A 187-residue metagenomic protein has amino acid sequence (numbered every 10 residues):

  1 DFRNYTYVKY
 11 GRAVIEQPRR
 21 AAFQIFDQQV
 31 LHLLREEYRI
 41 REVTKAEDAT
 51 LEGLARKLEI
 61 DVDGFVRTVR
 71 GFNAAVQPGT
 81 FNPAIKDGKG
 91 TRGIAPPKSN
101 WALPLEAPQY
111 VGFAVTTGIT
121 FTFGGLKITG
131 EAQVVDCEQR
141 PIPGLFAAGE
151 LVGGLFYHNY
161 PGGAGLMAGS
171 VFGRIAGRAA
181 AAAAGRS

Functional and structural regions predicted by a protein language model:
D1-V66: An anion/pyrophosphate-binding glycine-rich loop and adjacent beta-alpha core in soluble alpha-beta enzymes
G11-A13, A148, A176-A180: Buried hydrophobic packing segments
R12, E42-E47, E131-Q133, A164-A168: Short, low-complexity, polar/charged sequence segments that are solvent-exposed and flexible
P18, D48-E52, C137-Q139, V152 (+1 more regions): Glycine-rich loops and low-complexity Gly/Arg-rich segments that provide flexible linkers or classic glycine-based
Q28-H32, L54-K57, D61, T68-A75 (+3 more regions): Change "in soluble alpha/beta enzymes" to "in soluble alpha/beta proteins
G64-N159: A glycine-rich dinucleotide-binding beta-alpha-beta segment and adjacent secondary-structure elements that constitute
V152-G185: A conserved FAD-binding loop/helix module that cradles the flavin
